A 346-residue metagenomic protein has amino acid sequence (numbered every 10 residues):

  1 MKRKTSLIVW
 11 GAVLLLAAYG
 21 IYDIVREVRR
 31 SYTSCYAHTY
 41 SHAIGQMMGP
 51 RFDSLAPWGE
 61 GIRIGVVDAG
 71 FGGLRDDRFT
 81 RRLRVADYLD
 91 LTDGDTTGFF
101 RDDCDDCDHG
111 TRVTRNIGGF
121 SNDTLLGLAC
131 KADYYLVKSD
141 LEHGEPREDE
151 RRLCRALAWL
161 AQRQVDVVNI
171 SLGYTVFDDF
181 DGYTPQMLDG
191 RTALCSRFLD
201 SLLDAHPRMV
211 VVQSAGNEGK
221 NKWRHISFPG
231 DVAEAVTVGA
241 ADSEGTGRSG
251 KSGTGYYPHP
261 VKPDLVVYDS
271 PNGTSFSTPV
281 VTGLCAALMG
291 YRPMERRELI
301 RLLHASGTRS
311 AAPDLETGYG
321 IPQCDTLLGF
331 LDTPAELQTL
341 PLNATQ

Functional and structural regions predicted by a protein language model:
K4-I62, G73-R78, F180-G182: Protease zymogen maturation seam
R51-L89, D95, F99-D149, D166 (+6 more regions): Subtilisin-like serine protease catalytic core
D68, V85, R224-G290, T326: Extracellular S/T/G-rich loop segment that most often corresponds to the catalytic His/Ser-adjacent loop
G70-F71, I117-S121, L160, Q164 (+12 more regions): Sec/Tat-exported extracytoplasmic proteins
T111-R115, R151-A158, Q162, R197-S201 (+5 more regions): Solvent-exposed, polar/charged alpha-helical surfaces in well-ordered, non-transmembrane soluble domains, broadly
F120, S139-F228, P271-P279, E316: Substrate-binding/access-modulating region of protease and related hydrolase catalytic domains
S139-D140, L265-I321, L327-P334: Hydrolase catalytic cores
G216, T326-Q346: Secreted peptidase-domain scaffold signal
